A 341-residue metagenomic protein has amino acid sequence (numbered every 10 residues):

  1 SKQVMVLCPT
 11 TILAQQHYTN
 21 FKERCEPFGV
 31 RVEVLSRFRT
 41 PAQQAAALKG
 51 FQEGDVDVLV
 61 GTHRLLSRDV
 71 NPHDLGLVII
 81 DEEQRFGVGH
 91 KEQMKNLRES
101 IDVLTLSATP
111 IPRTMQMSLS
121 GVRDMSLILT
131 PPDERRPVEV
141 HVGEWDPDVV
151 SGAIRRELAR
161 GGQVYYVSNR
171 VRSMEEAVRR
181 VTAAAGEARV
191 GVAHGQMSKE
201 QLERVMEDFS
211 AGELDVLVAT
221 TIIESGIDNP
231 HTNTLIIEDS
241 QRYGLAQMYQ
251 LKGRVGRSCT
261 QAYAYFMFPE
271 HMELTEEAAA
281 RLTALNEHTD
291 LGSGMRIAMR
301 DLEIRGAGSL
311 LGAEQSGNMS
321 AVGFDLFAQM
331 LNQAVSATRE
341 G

Functional and structural regions predicted by a protein language model:
K2-V4, R31, G54-V58, D74-L77 (+7 more regions): Loop/turn-to-beta-strand initiation segments
Q3, C8-L59, H63-R64, H141 (+2 more regions): Conserved nucleic-acid-binding Ia/Ib motif block in the N-terminal RecA-like helicase ATPase lobe
T11-L13, V32-A42, Q84-R85, Q93-M94 (+5 more regions): Flexible beta-alpha connector loops of hexameric P-loop NTPases
L13, L65-S67, L77, E82-F86 (+4 more regions): Residues immediately C-terminal
A14-Y18, P72-L77, E83-G161: Post-DEXD/H (motif II) to motif III coupling segment of the RecA-like Helicase ATP-binding lobe
F38-L59, L66-L75, K199-V216: Conserved motor-coupling elements within RecA-like helicase/translocase cores
G61, I79-I80, A219, I237: Hydrophobic residues in beta-strands of the RecA-like P-loop NTPase core, especially within AAA+ ATPase
P147-Y165, N169, S173-E176, R180-G341: C-terminal helicase module of SF1/SF2 nucleic-acid helicases/translocases
